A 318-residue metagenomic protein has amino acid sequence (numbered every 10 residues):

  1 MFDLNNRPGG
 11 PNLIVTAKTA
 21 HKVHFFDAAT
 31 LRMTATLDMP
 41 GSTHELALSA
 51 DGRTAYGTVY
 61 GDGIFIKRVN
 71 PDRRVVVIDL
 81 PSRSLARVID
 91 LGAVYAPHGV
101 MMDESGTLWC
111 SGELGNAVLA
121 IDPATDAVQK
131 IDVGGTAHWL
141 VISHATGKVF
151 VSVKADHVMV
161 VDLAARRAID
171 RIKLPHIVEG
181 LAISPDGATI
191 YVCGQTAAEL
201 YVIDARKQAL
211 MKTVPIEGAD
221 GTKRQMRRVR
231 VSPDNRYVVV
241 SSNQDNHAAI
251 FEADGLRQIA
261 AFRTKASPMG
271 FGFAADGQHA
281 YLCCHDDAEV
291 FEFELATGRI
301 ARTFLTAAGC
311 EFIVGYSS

Functional and structural regions predicted by a protein language model:
M1-S318: Predominantly soluble domains enriched in secretory-pathway, periplasmic, or organellar proteins
